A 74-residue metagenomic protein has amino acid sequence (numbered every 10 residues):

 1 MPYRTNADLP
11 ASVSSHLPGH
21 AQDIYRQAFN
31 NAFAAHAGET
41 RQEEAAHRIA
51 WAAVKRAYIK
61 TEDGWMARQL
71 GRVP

Functional and structural regions predicted by a protein language model:
M1-P74: C-terminal alpha-helical interaction appendages
